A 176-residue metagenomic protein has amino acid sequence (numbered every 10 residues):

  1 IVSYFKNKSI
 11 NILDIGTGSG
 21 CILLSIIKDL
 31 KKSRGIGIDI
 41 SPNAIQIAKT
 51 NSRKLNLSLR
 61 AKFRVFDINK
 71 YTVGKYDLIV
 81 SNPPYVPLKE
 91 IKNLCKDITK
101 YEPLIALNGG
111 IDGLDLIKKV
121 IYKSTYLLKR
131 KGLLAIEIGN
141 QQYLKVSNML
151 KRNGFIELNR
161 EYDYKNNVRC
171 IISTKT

Functional and structural regions predicted by a protein language model:
I1-N93: Conserved SAM/SAH cofactor-binding pocket of Class I
D14-G20, G35-G37, P84, G109-G113 (+3 more regions): Glycine-centered flexibility sites
I26, I98, V120-S124: Class I S-adenosylmethionine-dependent transferase superfamily signal
L57, E102, L127-R130: Helix-to-beta-strand junctions that scaffold the AdoMet/dcAdoMet cofactor pocket in Class I SAM-dependent enzymes
D67-N69, G74, D163-N166, T176: Short, solvent-exposed coil/turn elements at secondary-structure transition points
Y85-D115: Mobile active-site "lid"/loop adjacent to the S-adenosyl-L-methionine
K89, K175-T176: Short loop segments at secondary-structure junctions
I111-T174: Conserved Class I SAM-dependent methyltransferase catalytic core
